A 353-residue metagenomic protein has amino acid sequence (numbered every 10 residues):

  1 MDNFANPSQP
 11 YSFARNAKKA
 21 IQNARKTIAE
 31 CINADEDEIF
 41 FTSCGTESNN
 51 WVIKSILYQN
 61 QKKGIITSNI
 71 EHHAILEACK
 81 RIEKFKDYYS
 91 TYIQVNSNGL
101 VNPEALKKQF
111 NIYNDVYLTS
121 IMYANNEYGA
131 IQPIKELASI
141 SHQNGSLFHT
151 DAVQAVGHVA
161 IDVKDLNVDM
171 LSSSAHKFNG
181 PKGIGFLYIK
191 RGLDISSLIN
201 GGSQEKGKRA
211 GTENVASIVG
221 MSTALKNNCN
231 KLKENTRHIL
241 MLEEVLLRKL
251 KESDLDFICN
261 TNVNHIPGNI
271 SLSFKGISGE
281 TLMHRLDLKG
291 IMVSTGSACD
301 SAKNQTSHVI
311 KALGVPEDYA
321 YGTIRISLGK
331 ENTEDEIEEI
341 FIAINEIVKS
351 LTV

Functional and structural regions predicted by a protein language model:
M1-V353: Pyridoxal 5′-phosphate
